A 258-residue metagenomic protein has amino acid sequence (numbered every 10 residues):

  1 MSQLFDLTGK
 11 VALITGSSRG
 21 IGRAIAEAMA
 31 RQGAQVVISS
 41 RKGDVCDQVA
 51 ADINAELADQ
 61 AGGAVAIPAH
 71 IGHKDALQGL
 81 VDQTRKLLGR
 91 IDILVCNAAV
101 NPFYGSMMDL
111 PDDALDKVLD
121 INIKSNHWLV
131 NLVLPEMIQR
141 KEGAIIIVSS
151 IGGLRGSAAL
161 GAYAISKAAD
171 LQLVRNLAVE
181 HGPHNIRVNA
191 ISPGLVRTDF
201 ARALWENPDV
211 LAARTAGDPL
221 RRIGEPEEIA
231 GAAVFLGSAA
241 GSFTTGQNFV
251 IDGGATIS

Functional and structural regions predicted by a protein language model:
S2-L4, N101-Y104, R155, V234 (+1 more regions): Short C-terminal tail/terminal secondary-structure segment of NAD(P)H-dependent dehydrogenase/reductase domains
V11, S18-G20, K42: Conserved glycine-rich cofactor-binding loop
G105-M107, P111-L119, R214: Substrate-binding pocket helix/loop in short-chain dehydrogenase/reductase
V130, S166, V174: Active-site helix of classical SDR
P135, V179-P183, S242: Alpha-helical segment proximal to the catalytic Tyr-Lys
S150: Residue(s) in the substrate-gating loop at a strand-loop-helix junction that position the organic substrate next
D218-I229, A240: A conserved structural motif in NAD(P)-dependent oxidoreductases
